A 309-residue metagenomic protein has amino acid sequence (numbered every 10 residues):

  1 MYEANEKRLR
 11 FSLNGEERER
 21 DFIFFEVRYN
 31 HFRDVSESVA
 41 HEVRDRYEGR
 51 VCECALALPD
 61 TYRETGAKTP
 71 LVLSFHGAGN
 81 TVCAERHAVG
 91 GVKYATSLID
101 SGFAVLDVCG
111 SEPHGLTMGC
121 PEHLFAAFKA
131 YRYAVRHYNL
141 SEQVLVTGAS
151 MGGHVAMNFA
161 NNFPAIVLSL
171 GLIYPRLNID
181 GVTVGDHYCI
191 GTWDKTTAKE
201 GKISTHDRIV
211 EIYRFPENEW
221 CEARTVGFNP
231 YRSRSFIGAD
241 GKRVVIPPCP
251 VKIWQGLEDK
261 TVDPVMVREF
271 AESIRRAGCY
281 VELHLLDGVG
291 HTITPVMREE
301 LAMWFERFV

Functional and structural regions predicted by a protein language model:
E3-G66: N-terminal cap/lid segment of alpha/beta-hydrolase-fold proteins
T65-G66, G77-T117: Short substrate-entry loop that stabilizes the transition state in hydrolases
M118-Y138: Alpha/beta-hydrolase active-site loop
Y138-S150: Alpha/beta-hydrolase fold nucleophile elbow
N158-W220: Hydrolase active-site cap/lid region
P247, I253-Q255, D259: Short beta-strand/loop motif that positions the catalytic acidic residue of the alpha/beta-hydrolase fold
K260-M266: Conserved alpha/beta-hydrolase "acid-adjacent" motif
L283-I293: Histidine-bearing beta->alpha loop at or near hydrolase active sites
